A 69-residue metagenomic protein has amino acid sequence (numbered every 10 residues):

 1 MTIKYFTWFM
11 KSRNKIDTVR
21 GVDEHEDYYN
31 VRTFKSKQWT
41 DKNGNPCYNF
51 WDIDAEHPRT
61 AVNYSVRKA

Functional and structural regions predicted by a protein language model:
T2-S12: A short beta-strand micro-motif
K15-T18, E56-P58: Short, mixed charged/polar active-site loops that provide acid/base catalysis or chelate metal/phosphate cofactors
D17-D41: Acidic, low-complexity, intrinsically disordered interaction modules
D41-A69: Short, compact, well-ordered microdomains
